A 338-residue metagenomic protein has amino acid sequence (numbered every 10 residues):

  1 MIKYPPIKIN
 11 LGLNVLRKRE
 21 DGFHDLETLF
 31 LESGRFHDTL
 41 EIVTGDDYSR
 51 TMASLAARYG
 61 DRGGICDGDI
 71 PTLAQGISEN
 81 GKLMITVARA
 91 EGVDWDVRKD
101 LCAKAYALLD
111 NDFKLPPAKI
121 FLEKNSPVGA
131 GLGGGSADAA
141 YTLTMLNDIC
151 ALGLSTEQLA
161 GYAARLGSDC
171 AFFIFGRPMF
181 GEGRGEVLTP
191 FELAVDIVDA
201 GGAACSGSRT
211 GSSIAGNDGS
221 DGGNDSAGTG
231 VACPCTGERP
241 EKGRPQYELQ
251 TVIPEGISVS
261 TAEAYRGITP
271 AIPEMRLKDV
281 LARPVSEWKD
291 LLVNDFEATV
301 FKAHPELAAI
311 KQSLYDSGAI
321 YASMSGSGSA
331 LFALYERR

Functional and structural regions predicted by a protein language model:
M1-A130, D148-E157, L193-D196, C205 (+3 more regions): ATP-binding N-lobe of GHMP and related small-molecule kinases
K3-K18, T251-V259, A319-E336: Acyl-group transfer acyltransferase/transacylase scaffold of fatty acid/polyketide systems
L11, L40, C102, G135 (+5 more regions): Residue-level signal for inorganic ion chemistry
K82-M84, A160-G161, R165-G181, E186-F191: Anionic-ligand binding patches
K104-D112, Q158, Y162-R165, T299 (+2 more regions): Generic non-transmembrane alpha-helical segments
A130-Q158, F172-I174: DPxDG-like acidic metal-binding loop motif
F175, G181-G201, C205, C233 (+2 more regions): Conserved, helical-rich catalytic subdomain that frames metal- and/or nucleotide-binding sites in enzyme alpha/beta
A200-A203, A215-D221, D225-A227, V231-A232 (+1 more regions): Acidic, Ala/Val/Gly-enriched low-complexity intrinsically disordered segments
